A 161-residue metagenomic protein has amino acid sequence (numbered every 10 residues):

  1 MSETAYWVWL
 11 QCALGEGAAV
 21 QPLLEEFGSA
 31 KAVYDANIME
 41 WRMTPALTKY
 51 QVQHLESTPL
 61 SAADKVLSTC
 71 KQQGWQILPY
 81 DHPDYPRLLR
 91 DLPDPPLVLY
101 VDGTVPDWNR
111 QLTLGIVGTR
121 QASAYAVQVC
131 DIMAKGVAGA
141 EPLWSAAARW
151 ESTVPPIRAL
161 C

Functional and structural regions predicted by a protein language model:
M1-K135: Short, positively charged patches
A134, A138-G139, L143-C161: Phosphate/pyrophosphate-binding betaalpha-module
